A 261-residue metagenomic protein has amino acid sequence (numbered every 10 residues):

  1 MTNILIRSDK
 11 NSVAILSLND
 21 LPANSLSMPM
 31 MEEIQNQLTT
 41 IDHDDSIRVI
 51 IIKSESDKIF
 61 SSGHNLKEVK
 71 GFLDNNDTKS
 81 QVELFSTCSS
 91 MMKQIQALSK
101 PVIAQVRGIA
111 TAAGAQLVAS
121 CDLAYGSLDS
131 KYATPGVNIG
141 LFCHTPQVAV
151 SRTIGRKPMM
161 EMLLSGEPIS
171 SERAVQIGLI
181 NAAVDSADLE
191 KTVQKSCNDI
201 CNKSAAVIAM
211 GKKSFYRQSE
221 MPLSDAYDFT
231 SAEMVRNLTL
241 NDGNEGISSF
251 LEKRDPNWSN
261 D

Functional and structural regions predicted by a protein language model:
M1-K53, K93: Conserved CoA-thioester-binding segment of acyl-CoA-metabolizing enzymes
M1-N11, D45, D57, G166-E172 (+3 more regions): C-terminal alpha-helix plus adjacent terminal tail
L16, E33-I34, I52, N65 (+5 more regions): Terminal peptide-recognition signature
L21, S56-K58, G108-I109: Short glycine-rich anion-binding loops that position phosphate/pyrophosphate groups of nucleotides and phosphorylated
M30-I34, L84-T87, L189, T230: Hydrophobic alpha-helical membrane-association signature
S54-S90, P222: Glycine- (often His-adjacent) and acidic-residue-rich active-site loop that binds/positions the CoA thioester
K93-A206, L240, E245-S248, R254: Crotonase-fold acyl-CoA enzyme core
